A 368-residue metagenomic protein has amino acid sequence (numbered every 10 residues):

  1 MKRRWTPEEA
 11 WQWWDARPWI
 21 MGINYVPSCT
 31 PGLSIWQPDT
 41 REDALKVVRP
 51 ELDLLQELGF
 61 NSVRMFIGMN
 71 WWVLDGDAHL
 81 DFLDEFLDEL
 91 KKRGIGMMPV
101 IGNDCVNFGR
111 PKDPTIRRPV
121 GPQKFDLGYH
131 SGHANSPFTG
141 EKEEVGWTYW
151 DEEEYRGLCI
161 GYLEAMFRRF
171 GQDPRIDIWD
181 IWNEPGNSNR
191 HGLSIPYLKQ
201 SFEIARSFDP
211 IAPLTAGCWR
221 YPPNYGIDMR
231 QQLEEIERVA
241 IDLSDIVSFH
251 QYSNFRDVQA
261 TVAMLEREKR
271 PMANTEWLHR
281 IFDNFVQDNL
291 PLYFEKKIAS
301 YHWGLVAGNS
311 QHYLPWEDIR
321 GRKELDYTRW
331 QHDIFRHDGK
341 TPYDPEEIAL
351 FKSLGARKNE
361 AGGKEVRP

Functional and structural regions predicted by a protein language model:
M1-S244, H250, R256, E268 (+6 more regions): Active-site mouth of glycoside hydrolases
R3-R4, K296-P368: Aromatic- and carboxylate-lined catalytic core of secreted/periplasmic carbohydrate-active enzymes
V258-E266: The feature captures the conserved acid-bearing segment of alpha/beta-hydrolase catalytic domains
P271-A273: Catalytic His-Asp charge-relay segment
